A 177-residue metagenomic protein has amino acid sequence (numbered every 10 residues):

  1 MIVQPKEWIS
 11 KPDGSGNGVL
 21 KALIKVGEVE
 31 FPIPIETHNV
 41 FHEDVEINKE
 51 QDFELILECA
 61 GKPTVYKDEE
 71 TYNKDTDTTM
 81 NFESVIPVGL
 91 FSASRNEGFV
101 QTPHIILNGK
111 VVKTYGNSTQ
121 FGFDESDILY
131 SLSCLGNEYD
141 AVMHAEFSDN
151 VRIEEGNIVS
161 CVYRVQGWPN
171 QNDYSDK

Functional and structural regions predicted by a protein language model:
M1-F41: The feature marks the first
M1-G16, N73-K74, T78-S126: Structural detector for short beta-strands of small beta-barrel domains
I2, L23, E30-P32, D52-I56 (+3 more regions): Ser/Thr- (and often Asn-) enriched beta-sheet segments in non-cytosolic proteins
K6, E36, I56-E58, V112 (+1 more regions): A structural detector for beta-sheet-dominated domains
G16-L20, Q51, I105, S126-I128 (+1 more regions): Residues at beta-strand starts and edge strands
V26-I47, E125-Y163, G167: Beta-strand/loop nucleic-acid-binding surfaces
E36-F91: Short, well-structured hydrophobic secondary-structure segments
D52-T64, N157-K177: Short, charged beta-turn/beta-strand-edge "cap" motif at the junction between a beta-strand and an adjacent loop
